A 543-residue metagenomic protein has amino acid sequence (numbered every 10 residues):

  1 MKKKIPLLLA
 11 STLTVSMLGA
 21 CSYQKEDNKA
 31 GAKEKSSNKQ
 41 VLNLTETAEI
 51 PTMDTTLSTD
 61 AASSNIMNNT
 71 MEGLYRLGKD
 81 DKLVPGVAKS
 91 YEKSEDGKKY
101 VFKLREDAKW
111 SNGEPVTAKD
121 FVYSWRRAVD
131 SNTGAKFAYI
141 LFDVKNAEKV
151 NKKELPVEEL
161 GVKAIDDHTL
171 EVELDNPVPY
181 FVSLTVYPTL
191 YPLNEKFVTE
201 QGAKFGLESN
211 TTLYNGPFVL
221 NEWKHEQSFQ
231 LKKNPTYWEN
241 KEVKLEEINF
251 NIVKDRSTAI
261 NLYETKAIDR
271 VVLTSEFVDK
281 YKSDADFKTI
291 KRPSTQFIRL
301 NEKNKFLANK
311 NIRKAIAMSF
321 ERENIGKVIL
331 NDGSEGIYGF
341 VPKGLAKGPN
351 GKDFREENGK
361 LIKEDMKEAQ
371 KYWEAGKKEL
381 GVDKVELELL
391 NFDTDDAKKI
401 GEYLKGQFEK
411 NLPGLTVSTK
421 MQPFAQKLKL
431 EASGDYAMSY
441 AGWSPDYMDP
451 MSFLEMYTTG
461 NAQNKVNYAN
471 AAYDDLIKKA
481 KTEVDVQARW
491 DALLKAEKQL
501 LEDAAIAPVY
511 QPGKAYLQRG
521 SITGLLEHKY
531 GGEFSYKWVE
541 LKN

Functional and structural regions predicted by a protein language model:
T45-E95, L213: N-terminal lobe/hinge region of extracytoplasmic solute-binding protein
K89-F137, F306: Aromatic- and charge-enriched surface segment that lines or borders ligand/interaction sites
K136-E195: Surface-exposed binding/hinge segments that line and control ligand-binding clefts or catalytic entry sites
H168, L174-V243, E247, S257: Gly/Pro-rich hinge or "lid" segments in bacterial periplasmic/extracellular proteins
P235-D279: Ligand-site clamp/hinge motif
S319-P349, D395-K405, A432-N543: Detector for C-terminal structural segments
G336-A375, D396-K398: Structural transition elements
M366, K371-P445, K514: Ligand/substrate-recognition segments at binding pockets and active sites
